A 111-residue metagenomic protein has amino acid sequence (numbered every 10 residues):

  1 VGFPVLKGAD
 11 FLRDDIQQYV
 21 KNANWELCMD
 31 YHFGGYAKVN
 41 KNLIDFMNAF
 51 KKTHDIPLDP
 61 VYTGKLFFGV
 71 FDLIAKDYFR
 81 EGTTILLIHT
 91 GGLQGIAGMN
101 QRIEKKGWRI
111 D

Functional and structural regions predicted by a protein language model:
V1-W25, M29, F33, I88-D111: Glycine-rich phosphate/pyrophosphate-binding loop at beta-loop-alpha junctions
L27-E81: Active-site-adjacent helical/loop segments in soluble small-molecule enzymes
T84-L86: Conserved beta-strand elements of the Class I
